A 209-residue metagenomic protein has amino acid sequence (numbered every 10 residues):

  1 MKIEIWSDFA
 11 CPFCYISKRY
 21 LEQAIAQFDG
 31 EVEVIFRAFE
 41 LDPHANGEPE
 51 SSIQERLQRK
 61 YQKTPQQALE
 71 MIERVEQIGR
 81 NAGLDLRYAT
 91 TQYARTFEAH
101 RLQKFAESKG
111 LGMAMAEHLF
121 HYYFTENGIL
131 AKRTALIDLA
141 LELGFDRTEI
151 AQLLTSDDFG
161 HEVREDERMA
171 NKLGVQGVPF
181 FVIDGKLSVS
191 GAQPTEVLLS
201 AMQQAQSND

Functional and structural regions predicted by a protein language model:
I3-S7, F13-V32, F36, Q103-D209: C-terminal cap of thioredoxin/glutaredoxin-like
K18-Y123: Structural alpha/beta surface segment adjacent to cysteine/selenocysteine redox centers across thiol/disulfide enzymes
